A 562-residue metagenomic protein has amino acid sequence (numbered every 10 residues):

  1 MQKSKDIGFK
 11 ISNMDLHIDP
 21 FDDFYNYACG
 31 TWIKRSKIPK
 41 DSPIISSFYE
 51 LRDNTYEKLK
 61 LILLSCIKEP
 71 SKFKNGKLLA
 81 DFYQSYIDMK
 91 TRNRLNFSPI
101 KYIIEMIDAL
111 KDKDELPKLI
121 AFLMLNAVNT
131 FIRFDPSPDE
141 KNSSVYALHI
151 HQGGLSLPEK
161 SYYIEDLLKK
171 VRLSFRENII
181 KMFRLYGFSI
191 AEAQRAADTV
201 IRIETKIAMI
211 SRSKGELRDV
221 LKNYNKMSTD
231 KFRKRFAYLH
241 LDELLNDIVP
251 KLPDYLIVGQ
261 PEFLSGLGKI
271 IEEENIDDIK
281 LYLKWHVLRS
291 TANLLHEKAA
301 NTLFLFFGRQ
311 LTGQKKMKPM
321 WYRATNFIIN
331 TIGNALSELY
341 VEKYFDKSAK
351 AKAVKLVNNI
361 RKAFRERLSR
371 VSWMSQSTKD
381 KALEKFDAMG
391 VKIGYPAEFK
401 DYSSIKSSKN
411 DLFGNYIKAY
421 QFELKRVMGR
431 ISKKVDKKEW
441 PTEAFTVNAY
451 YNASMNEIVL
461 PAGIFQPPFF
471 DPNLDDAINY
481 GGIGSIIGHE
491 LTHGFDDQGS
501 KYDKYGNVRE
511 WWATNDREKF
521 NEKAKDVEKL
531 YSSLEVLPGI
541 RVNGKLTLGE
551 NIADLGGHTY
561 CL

Functional and structural regions predicted by a protein language model:
M1-Q2, V200, K206, D230 (+5 more regions): Intrinsically disordered, low-complexity linker/terminal regions across diverse proteins
Q2-K5, D19-D22, Y27-N93: Active-site-surrounding "flap" and adjacent substrate/cofactor-binding loops of secreted or lumenal enzymes, prototyped
I11-S12, L16-P20: A charge-rich, low-complexity, intrinsically flexible signal that marks solvent-exposed coils, linkers, repeats
D15, D135-P138, V447-Y451: Short, surface-exposed beta-strand/loop micro-motifs that present aromatic residues
D19-F21, N126-N129, K141-S144, E273 (+2 more regions): Short, well-ordered loop/turn elements at secondary-structure boundaries
Y27-D41, I180-E192, A388-G390, P468 (+1 more regions): Short amphipathic alpha-helical segments with coiled-coil-like heptad repeat character
D41-L63, A191-I207, N479-S485: Short secondary-structure subsegments characteristic of cysteine-rich extracellular domains
L63-K355, N359: Noncatalytic, helix-rich "gating/capping" subdomain that lines the substrate-entry/channel surface of large enzyme
